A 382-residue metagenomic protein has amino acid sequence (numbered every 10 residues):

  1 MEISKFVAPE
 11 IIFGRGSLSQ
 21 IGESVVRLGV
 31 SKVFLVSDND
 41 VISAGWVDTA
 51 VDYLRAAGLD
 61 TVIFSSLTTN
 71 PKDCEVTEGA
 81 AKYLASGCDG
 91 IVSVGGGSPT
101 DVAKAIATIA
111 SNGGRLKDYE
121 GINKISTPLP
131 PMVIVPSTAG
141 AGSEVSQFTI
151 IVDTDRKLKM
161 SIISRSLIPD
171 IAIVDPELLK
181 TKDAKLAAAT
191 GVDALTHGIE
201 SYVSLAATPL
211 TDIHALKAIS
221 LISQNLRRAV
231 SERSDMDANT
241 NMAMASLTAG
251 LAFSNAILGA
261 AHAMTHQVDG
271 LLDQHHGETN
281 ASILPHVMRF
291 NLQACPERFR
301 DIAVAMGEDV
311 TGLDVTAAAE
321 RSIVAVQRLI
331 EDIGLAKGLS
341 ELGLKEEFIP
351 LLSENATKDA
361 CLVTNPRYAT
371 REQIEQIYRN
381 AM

Functional and structural regions predicted by a protein language model:
M1-G90, L339: ATP/NTP phosphate-donor binding region
L18-I21, S43-W46, D73-E75, S98-K104 (+3 more regions): Short glycine/serine/threonine-rich phosphate/pyrophosphate-binding segments that cradle anionic phosphate groups
C74-E177: Glycine/threonine-rich beta-strand-loop-alpha-helix active-site module that forms ligand/phosphate-binding
G140, L247-N280, D359-V363: Glycine-rich phosphate/pyrophosphate-binding beta-alpha loops
F148-A256: Carboxylate- and glycine-rich phosphate/diphosphate-binding segment that chelates Mg2+/Mn2+
L271-F348: Gly/Pro-rich interdomain helix-loop hinge
K345-M382: Short, amphipathic C-terminal "tail helix"
